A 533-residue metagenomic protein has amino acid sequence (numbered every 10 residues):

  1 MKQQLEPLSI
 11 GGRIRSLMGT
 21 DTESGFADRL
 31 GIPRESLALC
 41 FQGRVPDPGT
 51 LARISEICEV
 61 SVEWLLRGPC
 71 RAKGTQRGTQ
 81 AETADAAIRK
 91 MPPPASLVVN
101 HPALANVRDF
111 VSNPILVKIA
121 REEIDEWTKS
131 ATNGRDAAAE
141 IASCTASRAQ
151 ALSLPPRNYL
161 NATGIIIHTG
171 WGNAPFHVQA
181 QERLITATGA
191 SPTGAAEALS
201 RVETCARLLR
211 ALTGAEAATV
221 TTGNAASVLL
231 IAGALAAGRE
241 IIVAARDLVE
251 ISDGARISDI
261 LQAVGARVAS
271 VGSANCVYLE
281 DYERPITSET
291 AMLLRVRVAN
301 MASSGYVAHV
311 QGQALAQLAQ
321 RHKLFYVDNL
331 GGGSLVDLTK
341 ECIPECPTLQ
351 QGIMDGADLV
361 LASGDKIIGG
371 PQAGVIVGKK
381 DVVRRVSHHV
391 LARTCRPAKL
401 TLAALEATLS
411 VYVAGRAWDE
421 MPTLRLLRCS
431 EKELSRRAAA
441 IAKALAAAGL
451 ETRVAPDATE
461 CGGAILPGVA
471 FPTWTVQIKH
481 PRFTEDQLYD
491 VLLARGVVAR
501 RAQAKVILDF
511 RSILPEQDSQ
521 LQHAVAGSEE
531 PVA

Functional and structural regions predicted by a protein language model:
M1-D21, G25, R29: A short, Lys/Arg-rich alpha-helix, primarily the initiator
M1-Q4, L66-A84: Short, charged recognition helix plus adjacent turn of helix-turn-helix-like nucleic-acid-binding domains
G31-P46, P69: Recognition helix of helix-turn-helix/homeodomain-like DNA-binding domains that insert into the DNA major groove
P48-W64: DNA major-groove recognition helix of helix-turn-helix/homeodomain DNA-binding modules
E82-A149: Long amphipathic alpha-helical segments
A120-R121, A162-T163, N173-A196: Glycine-rich phosphate-binding segment of PLP-dependent enzymes
E197-Y412, A524: Conserved PLP-enzyme active-site core in the AAT-like
E431, S435-E516: Conserved C-terminal alpha-helix-loop-beta "cap" of PLP-dependent enzymes that closes/shapes the active-site mouth
